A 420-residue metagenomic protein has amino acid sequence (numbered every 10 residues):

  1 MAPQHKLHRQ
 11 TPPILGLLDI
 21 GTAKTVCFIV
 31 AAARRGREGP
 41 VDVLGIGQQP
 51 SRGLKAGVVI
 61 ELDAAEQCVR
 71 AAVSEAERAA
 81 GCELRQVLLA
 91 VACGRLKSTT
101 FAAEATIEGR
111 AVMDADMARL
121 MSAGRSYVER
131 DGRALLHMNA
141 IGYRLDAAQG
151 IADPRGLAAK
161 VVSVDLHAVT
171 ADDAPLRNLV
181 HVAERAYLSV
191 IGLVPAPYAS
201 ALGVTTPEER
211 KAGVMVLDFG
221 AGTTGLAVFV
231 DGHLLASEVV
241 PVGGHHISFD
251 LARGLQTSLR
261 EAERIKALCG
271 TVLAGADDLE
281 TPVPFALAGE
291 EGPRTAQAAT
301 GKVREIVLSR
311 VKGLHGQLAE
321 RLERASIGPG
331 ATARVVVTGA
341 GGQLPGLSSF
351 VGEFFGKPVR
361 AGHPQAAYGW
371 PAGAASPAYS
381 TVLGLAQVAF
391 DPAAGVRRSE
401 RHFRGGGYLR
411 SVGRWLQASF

Functional and structural regions predicted by a protein language model:
M1-K24, F28-M215, H233-L235, G244 (+6 more regions): Nucleotide/phosphate-binding catalytic cleft detector across ATP-hydrolyzing and phosphate-transferring enzymes
T25, A201-L202, A212, A221-A227 (+1 more regions): Short glycine/serine/threonine-rich phosphate/pyrophosphate-binding segments that cradle anionic phosphate groups
D42, F219-T223, A227, V351-A366: Acidic-glycine-rich active-site phosphate/pyrophosphate-binding loop
L89-G94, A333-Q343: Glycine-rich beta-strand-to-loop/alpha-helix junction loops that act as flexible
T206-E208, A340-F354, A375: Short glycine/threonine-rich loop-to-helix capping motif typified by GTGT followed within a few residues by an Asp-Pro
A212-G254: Glycine-rich phosphate-binding loop of actin/hexokinase-like ATP-binding domains
R310-A319: A general structural motif
L318, V337, L385: Hydrophobic, well-ordered secondary-structure elements that form the walls of internal hydrophobic environments
